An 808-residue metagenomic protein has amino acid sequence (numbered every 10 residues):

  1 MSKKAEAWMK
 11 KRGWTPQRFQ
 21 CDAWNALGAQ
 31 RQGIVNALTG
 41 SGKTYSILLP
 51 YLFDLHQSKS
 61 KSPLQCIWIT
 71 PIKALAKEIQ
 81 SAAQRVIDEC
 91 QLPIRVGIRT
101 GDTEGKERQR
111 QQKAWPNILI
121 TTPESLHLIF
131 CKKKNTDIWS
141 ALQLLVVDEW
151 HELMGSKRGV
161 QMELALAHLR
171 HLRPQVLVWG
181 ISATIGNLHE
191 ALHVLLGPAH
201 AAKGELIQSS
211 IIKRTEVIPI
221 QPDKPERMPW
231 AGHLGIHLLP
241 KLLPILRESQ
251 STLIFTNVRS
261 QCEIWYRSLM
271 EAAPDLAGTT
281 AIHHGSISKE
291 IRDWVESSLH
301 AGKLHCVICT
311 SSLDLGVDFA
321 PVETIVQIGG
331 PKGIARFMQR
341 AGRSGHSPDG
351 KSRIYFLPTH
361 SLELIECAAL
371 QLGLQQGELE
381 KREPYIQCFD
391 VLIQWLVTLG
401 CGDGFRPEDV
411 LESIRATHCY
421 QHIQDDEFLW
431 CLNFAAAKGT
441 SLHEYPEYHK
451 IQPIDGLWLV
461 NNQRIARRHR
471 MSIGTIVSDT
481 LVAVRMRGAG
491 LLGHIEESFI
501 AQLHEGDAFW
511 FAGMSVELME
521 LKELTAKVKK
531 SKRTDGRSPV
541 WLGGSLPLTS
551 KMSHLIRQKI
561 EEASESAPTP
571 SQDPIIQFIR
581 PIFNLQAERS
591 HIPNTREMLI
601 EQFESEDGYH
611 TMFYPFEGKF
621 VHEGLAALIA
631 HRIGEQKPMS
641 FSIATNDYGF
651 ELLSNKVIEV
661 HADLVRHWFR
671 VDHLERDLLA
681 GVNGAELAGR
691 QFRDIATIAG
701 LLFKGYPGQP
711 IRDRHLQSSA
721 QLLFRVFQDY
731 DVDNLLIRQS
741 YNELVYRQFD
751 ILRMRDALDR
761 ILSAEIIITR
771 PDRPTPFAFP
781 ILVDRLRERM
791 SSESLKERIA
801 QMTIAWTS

Functional and structural regions predicted by a protein language model:
M1-K11, T15-C21, N25-S41, S46-D403 (+1 more regions): Helicase motor core with emphasis on the C-terminal RecA-like subdomain
S297, I334-R336, S344-L364, L374-E378 (+10 more regions): Long C-terminal interaction/binding lobes of large macromolecular proteins
L411-L481, I495, P539, P547-S808: Extended, highly charged accessory segments
I476-S478, L503, W510: Short, well-ordered loop/turn sites that connect or cap secondary structure elements
A489-A508: A conserved acidic, glycine/proline-rich C-terminal tail/linker
M514-L521: Short beta-strand-centered aromatic/proline hotspots
K522-P539: Short, solvent-exposed secondary-structure boundary/capping segments
